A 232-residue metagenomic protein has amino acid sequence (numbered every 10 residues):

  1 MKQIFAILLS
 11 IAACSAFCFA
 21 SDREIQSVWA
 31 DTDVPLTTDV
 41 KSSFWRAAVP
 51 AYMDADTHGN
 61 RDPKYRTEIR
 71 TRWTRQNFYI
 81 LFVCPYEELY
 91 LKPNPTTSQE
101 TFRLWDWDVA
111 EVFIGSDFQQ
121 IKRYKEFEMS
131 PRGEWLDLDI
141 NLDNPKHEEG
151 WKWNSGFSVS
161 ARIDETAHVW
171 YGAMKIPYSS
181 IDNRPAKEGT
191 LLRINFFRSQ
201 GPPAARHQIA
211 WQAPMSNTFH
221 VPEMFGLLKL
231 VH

Functional and structural regions predicted by a protein language model:
M1-I4: Positively charged n-region of N-terminal signal peptides that target proteins for export
A6-A16: Bacterial N-terminal signal peptides
F19-H232: Structural preference for beta-rich elements and adjacent junctions enriched in aromatics
